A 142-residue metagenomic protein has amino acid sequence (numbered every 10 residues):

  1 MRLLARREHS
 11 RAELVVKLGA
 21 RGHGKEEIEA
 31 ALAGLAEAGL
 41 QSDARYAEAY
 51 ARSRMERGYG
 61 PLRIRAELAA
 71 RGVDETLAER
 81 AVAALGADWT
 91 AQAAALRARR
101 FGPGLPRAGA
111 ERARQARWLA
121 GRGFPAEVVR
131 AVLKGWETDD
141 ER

Functional and structural regions predicted by a protein language model:
M1-R142: An alpha-helical, amphipathic repeat domain used for nucleic-acid recognition, typified by the mTERF helical solenoid
